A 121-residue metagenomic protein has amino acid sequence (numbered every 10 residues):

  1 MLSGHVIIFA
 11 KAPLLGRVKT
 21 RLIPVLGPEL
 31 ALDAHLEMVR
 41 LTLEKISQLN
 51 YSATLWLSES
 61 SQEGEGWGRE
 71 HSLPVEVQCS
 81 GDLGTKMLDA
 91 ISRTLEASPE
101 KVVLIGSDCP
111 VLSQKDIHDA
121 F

Functional and structural regions predicted by a protein language model:
M1-R21: N-terminal nucleotide-binding beta1-loop-alpha1 segment
R21-L30: Short glycine-enriched, charge-decorated loop/helix-capping segments at active-site entrances that position
D33-Y51: A short, N-terminal amphipathic alpha-helix
E44, S61-G66: Short, charged/polar "capping" segments at the starts of alpha-helices and the immediately preceding loops
Y51-S60: Short beta-strand/loop segment that forms part of the nucleotide-sugar
W67-V102: Short phosphate-binding loop-to-helix
I105-S107: Active-site acidic Asp-centered loop
C109-F121: Conserved donor-nucleotide/metal-binding helix-loop-beta segment in metal-dependent transferases, i.e., the alpha-helix
